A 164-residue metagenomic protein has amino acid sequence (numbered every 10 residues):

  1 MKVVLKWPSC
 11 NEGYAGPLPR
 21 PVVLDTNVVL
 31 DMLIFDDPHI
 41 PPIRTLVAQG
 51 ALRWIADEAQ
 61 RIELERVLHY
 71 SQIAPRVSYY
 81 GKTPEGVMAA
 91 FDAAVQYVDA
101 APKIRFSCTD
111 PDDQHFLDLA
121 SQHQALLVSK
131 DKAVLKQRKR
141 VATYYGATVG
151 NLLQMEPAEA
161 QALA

Functional and structural regions predicted by a protein language model:
M1-A56: Short, well-structured N-terminal submotif of metal-dependent ribonuclease cores
V3, D92-L126, K130-A133: Active-site neighborhoods of divalent-metal-dependent phosphate/nucleic-acid chemistry enzymes
W7-P8, D110, Q114, Q122-L126 (+1 more regions): Acidic, PIN/NYN-like endoribonuclease modules and their adjacent C-terminal/linker elements
V28-V29, Q60, A133-V134: Alpha-helix capping/helix-boundary segments
M32-L33, V67, R76, Q137-R138: Residues that scaffold the ATP/ADP-binding catalytic core of kinase and kinase-like folds
D36-H39, I43-T45, L68-Y70, V141-Y144: Short, glycine/charged-enriched secondary-structure capping and boundary segments
P38, I55, K82, S107 (+1 more regions): Residues at secondary-structure transition points
L46-A51, I55-K103: PIN-domain endoribonuclease scaffold, especially VapC-family toxins
